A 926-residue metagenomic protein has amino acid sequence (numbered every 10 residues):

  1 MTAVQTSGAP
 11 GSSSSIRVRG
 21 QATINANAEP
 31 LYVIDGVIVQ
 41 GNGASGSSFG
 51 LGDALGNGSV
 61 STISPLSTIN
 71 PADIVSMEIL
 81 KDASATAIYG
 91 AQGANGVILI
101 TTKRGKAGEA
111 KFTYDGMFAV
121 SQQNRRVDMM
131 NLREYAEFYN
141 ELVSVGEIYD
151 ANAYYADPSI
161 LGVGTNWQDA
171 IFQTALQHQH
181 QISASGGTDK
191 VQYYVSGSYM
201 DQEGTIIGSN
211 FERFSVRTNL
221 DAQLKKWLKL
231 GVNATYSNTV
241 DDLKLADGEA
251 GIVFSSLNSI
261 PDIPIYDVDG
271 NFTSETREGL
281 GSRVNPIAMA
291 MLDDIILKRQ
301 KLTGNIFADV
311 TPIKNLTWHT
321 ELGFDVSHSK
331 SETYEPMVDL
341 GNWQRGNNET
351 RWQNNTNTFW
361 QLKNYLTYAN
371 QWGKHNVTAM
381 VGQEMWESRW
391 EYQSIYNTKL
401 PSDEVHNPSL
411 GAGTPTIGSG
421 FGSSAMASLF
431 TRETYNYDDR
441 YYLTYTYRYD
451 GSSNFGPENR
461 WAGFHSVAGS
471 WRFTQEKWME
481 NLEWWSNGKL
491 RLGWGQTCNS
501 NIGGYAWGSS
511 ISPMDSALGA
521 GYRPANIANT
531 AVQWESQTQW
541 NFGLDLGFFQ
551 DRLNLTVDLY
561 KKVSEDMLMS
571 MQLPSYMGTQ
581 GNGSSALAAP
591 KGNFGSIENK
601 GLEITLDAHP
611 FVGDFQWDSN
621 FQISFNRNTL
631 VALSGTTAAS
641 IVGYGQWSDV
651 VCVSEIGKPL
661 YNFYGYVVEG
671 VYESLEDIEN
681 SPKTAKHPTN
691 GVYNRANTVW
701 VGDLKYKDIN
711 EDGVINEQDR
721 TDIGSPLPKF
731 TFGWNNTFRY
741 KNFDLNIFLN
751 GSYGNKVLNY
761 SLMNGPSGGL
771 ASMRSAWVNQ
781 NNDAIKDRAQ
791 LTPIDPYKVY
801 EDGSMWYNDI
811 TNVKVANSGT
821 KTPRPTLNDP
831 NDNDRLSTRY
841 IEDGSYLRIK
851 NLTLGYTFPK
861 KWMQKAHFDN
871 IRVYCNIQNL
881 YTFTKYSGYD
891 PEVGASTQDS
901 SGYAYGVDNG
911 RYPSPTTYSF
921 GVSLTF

Functional and structural regions predicted by a protein language model:
M1, P71-T113, Q177-Q179, Q192 (+1 more regions): A beta-strand signature from Gram-negative outer-membrane beta-barrel systems, especially the internal plug domain
M1-G46, S76, T86-K103: Extracytoplasmic beta-strand/coil segments of soluble accessory domains associated with Gram-negative outer-membrane
V4-S12, Y89-A94, S209-E212, A246-G248 (+2 more regions): Short, glycine-/polar-rich solvent-exposed loops and beta-turns at beta-strand/coil boundaries
A28-E29, I34, S45-G46, A107-G164 (+12 more regions): Surface-exposed loop/interface segments of Gram-negative outer-membrane beta-barrel transport/assembly proteins
V37-K81: Short acidic/polar hinge/loop motifs at secondary-structure boundaries that mediate gating or recognition
T102, Y114, I182-G186, V216-A222 (+12 more regions): Residues on the lipid-exposed face of transmembrane beta-strands in outer-membrane beta-barrel proteins
G116, G197-E203, L443-S452: Transmembrane beta-strand segments that form the barrel wall of outer-membrane beta-barrel proteins
D618, S725-Y753, L836-F883, R911-F926: Conserved C-terminal beta-signal and adjacent last beta-strands/turns of outer-membrane beta-barrel proteins
